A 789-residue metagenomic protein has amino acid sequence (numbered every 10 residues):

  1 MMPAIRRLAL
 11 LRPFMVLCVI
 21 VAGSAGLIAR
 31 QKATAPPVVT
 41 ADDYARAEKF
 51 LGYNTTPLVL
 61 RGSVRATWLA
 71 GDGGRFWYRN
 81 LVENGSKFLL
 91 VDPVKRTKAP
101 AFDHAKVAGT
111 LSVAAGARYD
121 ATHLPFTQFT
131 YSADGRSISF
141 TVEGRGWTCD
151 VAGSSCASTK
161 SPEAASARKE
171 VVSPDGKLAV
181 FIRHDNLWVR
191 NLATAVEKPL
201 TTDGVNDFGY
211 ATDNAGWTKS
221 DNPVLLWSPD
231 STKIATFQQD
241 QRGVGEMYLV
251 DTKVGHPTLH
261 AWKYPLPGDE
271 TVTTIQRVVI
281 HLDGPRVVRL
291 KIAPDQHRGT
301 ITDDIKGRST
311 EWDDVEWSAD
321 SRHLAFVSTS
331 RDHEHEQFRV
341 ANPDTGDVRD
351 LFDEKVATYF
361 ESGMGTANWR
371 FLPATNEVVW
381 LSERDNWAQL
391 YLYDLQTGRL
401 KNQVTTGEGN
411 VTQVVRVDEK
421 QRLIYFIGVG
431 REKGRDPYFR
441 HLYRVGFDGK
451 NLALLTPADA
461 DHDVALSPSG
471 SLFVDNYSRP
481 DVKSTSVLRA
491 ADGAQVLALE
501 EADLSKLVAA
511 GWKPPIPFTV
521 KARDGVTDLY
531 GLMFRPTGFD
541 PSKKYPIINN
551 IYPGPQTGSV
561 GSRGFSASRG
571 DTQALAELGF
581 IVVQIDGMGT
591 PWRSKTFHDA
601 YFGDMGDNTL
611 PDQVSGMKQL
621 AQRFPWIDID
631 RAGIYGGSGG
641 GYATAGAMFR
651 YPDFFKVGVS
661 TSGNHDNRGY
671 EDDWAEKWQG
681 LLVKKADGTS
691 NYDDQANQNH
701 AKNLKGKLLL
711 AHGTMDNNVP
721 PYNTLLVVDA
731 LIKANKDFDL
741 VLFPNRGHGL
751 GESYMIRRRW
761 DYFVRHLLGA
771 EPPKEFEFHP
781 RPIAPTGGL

Functional and structural regions predicted by a protein language model:
M2-M15: Bacterial N-terminal signal peptides that target proteins for export
L10, G26-S484, L488-R489, L499-S505 (+3 more regions): Beta-propeller folds
R12-S24: Bacterial N-terminal signal peptides
G23-G26, A235, Y264, G531 (+2 more regions): Small side chains
E246, I292, W312-D313, S321 (+4 more regions): Serine-hydrolase catalytic core recognition
